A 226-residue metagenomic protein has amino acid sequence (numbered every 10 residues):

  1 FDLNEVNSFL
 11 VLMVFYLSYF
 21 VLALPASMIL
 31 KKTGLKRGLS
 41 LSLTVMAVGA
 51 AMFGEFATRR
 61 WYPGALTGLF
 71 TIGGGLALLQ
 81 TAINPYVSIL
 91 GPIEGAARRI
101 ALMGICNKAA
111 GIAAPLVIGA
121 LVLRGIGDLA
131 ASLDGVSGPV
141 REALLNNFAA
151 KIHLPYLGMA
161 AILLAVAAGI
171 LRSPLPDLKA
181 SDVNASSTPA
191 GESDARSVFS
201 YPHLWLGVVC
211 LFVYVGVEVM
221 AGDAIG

Functional and structural regions predicted by a protein language model:
L10-M28: Central cavity-lining transmembrane alpha-helices of secondary-active solute carriers, predominantly the Major
T44-R59: C-terminal ends and interior cores of transmembrane alpha-helices in multi-pass membrane transporters/permeases
L78-P92: Intracellular juxtamembrane helix-capping segments at the cytosolic ends of symmetry-related transmembrane helices
G95-S132: Glycine-rich segments within core transmembrane alpha-helices of 12-TM secondary carriers
P115, G119, L123, R196-G226: Extracytoplasmic gate region of multi-pass secondary transporters
I118-A131, G138, N147, L157-S186: C-terminal membrane-cytosol helix-exit motif in multi-pass small-molecule transporters
D177-G207: Juxtamembrane intracellular "pre-TM" segments in multi-pass secondary transporters
